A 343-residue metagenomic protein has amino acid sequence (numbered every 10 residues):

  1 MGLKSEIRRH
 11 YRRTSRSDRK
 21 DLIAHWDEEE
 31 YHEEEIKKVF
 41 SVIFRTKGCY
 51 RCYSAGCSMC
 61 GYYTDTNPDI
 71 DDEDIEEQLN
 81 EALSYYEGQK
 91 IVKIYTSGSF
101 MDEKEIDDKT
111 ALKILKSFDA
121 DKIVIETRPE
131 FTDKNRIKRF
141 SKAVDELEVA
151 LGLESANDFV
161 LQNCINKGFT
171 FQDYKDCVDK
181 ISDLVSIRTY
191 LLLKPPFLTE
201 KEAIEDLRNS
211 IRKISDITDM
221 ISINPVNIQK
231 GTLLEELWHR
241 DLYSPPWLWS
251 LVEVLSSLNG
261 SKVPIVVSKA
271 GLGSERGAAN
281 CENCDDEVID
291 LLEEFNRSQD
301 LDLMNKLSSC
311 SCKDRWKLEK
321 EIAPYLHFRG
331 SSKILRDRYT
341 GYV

Functional and structural regions predicted by a protein language model:
G2-D18, N227-V343: Auxiliary Fe-S-binding modules of radical SAM enzymes
D18-E77: Canonical Radical SAM [4Fe-4S] cluster-binding loop centered on the CxxxCxxC motif and its immediate flanking residues
G61-Q78, A82, Y86-E105, L115-T132 (+3 more regions): Core AdoMet radical
I70-A82, E105-I114, F169-K175, A203-I211 (+2 more regions): Well-ordered, non-membrane alpha-helical segments in soluble/globular domains
K104-L112, D133-K142, E200-K201: Distinct, well-ordered alpha-helical segments
F118, D145-L147, E205-S222, D285-C310: Structural recognition of alpha->loop->beta junctions
F159-K167, L192-E202, L237, D241-L242: Surface-exposed cleft-lining segments at the edges of enzyme active sites
Q172-T232, S250-A270: Conserved C-terminal portion of the radical SAM core fold that forms the substrate/S-adenosylmethionine-binding
